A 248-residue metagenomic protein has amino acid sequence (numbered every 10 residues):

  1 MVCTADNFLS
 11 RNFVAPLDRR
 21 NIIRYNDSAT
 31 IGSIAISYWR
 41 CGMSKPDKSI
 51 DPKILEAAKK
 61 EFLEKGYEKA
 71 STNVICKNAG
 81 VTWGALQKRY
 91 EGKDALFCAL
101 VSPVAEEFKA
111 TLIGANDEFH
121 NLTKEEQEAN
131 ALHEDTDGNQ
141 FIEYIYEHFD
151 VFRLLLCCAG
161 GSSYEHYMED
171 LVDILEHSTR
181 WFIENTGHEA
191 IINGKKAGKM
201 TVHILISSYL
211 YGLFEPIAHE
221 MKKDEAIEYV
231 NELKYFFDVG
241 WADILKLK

Functional and structural regions predicted by a protein language model:
V2, D6-S10, A15, R20-I23: N-terminal amphipathic/hydrophobic targeting modules at extreme N-termini, encompassing cleavable Sec/SRP-type signal
L17-K65, K69-N78, E91-A95: Basic, helix-initiating cap at the start of DNA-binding domains
S44, K59, L155-L171, E225-I244: C-terminal/domain-terminus segments
K53-K60, E64, V74, N78 (+7 more regions): Alpha-helical structural segments
G80-Y90: Short hydrophobic/aromatic patch on the recognition helix
E118-H120, E125, N139-S162: Amphipathic alpha-helical segments used for helix-helix packing
Q140-E147, S162-H188, M200-S207: Amphipathic alpha-helical packing segments from all-alpha helical-bundle domains
F182-F237, L245-K248: Hydrophobic/aromatic-rich alpha-helical bundle segments in the mid-to-C-terminal region
